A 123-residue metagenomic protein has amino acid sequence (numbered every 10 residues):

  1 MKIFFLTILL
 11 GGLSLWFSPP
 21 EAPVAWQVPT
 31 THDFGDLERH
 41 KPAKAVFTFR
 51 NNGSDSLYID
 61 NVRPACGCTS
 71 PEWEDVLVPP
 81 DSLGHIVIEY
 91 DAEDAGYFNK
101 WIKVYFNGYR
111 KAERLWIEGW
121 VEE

Functional and structural regions predicted by a protein language model:
I3-L13: Sec-dependent N-terminal signal peptides
W16-N52, E123: Beta-sheet-dominated interaction scaffolds and their linkers
H32, A45, S82-I88: Short strand-edge motifs at loop-to-beta-strand transitions and within beta-strands of extracellular beta-rich domains
F34-G35, W73-V78, Y90: Beta-strand-rich interaction surfaces with strong enrichment in secreted/lumenal proteins
A45-N51, I88, I102-Y105, I117: Buried hydrophobic-core signal for structured, non-transmembrane domains
N52-D55, D94, G108: Short, acidic/polar linear motifs in exposed loop/turn regions
S54-S82: Surface-exposed binding patches on compact interaction domains or structured appendages
G96-E123: Terminal connector regions
